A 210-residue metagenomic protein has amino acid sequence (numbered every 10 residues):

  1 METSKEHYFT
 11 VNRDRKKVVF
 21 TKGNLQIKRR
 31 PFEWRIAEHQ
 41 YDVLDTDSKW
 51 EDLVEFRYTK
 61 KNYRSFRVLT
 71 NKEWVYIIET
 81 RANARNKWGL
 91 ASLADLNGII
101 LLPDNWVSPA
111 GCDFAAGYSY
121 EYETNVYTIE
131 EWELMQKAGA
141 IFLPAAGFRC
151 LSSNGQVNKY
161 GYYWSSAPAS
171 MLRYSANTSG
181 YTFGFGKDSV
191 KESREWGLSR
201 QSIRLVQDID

Functional and structural regions predicted by a protein language model:
M1-D210: Conserved positions within compact, well-structured domain cores
